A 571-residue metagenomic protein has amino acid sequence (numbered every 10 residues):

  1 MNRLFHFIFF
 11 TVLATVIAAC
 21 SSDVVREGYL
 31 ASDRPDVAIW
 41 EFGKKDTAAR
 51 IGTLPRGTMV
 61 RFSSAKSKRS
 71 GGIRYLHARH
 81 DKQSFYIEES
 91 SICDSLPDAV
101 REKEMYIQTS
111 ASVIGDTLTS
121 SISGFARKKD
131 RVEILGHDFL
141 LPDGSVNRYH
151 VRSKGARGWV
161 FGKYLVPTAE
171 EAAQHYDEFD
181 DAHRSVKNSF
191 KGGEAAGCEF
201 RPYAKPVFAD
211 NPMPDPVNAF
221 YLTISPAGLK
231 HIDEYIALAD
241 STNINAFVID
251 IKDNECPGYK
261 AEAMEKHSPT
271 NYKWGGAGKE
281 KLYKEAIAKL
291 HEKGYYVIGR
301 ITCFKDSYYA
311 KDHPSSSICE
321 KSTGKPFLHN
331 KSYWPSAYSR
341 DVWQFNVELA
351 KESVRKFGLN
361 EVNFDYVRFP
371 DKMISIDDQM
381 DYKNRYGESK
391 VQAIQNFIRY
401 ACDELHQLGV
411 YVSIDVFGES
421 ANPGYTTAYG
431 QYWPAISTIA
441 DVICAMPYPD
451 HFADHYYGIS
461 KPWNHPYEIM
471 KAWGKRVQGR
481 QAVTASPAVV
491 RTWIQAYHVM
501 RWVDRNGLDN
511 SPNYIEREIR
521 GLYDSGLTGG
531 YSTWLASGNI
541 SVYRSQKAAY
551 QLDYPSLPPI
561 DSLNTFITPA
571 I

Functional and structural regions predicted by a protein language model:
V24-S70, M105-G144, N188-K191: Beta-loop motif signature
R74-I107, V146-V207, A548, L552-D553: Boundary regions of SH3-family modules and the immediately adjacent low-complexity/disordered segments in eukaryotic
P206-A227, E285-A288, G299-E352, E516-R517: Active-site-adjacent "subsite" loops/lids of carbohydrate-active enzymes
I232-P257, K356-E361, V442-C444, L522-G530: Catalytic domains of carbohydrate-active enzymes, especially glycoside hydrolases
T242-G278, D371-D378, Y543, Y550: Aromatic-lined carbohydrate-binding/catalytic grooves of carbohydrate-active enzymes
Y259-N271, K305-H329, V367-R385, G507: Aromatic- and acidic-residue-enriched segments that line the glycan-binding/catalytic groove of carbohydrate-active
M373-I376, D381-V503: Glycoside hydrolase catalytic-domain groove-lining segments
A440-D454, W463-I571: Substrate-binding cleft of secreted/luminal carbohydrate-active enzymes
